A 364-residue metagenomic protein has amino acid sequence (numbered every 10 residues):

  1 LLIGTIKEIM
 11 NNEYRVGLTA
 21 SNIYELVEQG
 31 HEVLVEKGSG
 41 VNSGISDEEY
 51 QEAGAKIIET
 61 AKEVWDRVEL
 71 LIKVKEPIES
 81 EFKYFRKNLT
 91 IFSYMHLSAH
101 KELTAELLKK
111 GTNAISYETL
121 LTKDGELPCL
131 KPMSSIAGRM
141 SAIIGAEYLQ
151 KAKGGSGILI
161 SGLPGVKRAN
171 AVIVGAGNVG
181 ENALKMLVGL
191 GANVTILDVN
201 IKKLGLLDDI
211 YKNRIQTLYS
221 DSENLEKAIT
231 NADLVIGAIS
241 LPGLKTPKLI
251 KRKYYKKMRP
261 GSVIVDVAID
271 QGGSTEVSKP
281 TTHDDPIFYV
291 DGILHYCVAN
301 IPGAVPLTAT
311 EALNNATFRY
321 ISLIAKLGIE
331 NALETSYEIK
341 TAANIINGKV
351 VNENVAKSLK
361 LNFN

Functional and structural regions predicted by a protein language model:
L1-K110: An N-terminal-biased, well-structured beta-alpha scaffold segment characteristic of Rossmann-like dinucleotide-binding
L2, E8, P77-A169, V298-N300: Glycine/serine-rich phosphate-binding loop and adjoining beta1-alpha1 elements at the start of nucleotide-handling
I6-I45, A152-S240: Glycine-rich phosphate/diphosphate-binding loop of Rossmann-like nucleotide-binding domains
I23, D47, T104, A142 (+4 more regions): Generic hydrophobic/aromatic pocket-lining and core-packing "Φ" positions
E69, K75-E76, M95-H96, D221 (+3 more regions): Short glycine-/small-residue-rich Rossmann-like dinucleotide-binding loops
E118-L159, I269, S274-N364: Adenosine-phosphate binding glycine-rich loop
D209-D291: Rossmann-like adenosine-cofactor binding region
